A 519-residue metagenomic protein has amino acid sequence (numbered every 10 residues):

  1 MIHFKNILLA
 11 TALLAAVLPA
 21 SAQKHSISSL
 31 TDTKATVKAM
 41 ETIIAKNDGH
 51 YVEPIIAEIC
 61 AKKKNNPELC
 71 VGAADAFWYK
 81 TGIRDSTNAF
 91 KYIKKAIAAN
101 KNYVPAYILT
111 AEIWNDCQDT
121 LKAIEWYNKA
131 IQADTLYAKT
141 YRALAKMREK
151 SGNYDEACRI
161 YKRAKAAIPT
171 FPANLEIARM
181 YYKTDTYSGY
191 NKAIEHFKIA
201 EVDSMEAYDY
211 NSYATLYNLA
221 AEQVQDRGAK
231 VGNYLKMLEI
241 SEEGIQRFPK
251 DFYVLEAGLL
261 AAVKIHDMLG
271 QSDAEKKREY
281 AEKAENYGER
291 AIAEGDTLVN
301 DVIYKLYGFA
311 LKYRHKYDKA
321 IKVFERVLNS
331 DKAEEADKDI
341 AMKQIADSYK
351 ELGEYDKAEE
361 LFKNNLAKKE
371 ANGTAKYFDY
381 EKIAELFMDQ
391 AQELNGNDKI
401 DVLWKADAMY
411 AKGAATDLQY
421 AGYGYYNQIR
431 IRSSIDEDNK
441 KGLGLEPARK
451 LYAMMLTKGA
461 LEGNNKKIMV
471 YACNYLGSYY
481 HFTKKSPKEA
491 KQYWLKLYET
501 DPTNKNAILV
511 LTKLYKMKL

Functional and structural regions predicted by a protein language model:
M1-I27, G244, L514: Bacterial Sec-dependent N-terminal signal peptides
L9-A10, L14, S212, F324 (+1 more regions): Terminal low-complexity, poorly structured segments
Q23-T483, L509-L519: Alpha-solenoid helical repeat scaffolds
K488-A507, M517: C-terminal interaction modules of eukaryotic adaptor/scaffold proteins
